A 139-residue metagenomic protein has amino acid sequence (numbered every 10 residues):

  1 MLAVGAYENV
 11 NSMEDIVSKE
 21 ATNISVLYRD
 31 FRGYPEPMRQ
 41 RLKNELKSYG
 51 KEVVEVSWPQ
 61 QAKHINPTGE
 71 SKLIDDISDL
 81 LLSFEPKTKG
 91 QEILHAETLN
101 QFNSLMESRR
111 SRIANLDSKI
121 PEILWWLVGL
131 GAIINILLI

Functional and structural regions predicted by a protein language model:
M1-V10, I113-I139: Alpha-helical transmembrane segments and their immediate juxtamembrane boundary regions in integral membrane proteins
S12-E14, K19, V26-N115: Structured inter-helical modules in multipass membrane proteins
